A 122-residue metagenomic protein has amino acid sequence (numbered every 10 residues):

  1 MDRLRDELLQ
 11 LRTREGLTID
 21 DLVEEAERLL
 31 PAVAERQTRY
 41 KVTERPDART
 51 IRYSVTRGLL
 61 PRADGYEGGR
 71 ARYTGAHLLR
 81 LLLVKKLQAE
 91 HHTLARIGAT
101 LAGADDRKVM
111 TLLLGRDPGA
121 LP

Functional and structural regions predicted by a protein language model:
M1-A104: Basic helix-turn-helix/winged-helix DNA-binding cores and closely related short helical interaction motifs
D106-P122: C-terminal regulatory/oligomerization modules of transcriptional regulators
